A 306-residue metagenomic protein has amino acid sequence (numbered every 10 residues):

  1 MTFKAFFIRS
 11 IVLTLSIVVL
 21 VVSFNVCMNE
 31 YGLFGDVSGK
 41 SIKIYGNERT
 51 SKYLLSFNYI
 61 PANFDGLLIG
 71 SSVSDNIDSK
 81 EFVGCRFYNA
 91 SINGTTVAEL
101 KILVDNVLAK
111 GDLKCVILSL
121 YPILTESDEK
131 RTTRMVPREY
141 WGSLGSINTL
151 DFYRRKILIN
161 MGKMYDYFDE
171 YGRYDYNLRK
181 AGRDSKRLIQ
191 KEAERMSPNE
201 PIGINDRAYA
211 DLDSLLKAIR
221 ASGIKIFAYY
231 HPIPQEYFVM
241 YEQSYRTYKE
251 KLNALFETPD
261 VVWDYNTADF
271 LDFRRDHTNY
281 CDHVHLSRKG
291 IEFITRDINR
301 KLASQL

Functional and structural regions predicted by a protein language model:
I8-N29: Hydrophobic membrane-insertion alpha-helices, especially the h-region of bacterial N-terminal signal peptides
M28-S51: Alpha-helical transmembrane signal-anchor/signal-peptide segments
I44-G70: Short extracytoplasmic
L68-I147: Membrane-embedded segments
E99-I102, G145-N148, F152, K156 (+6 more regions): Extracytoplasmic/secreted proteins, especially bacterial periplasmic and envelope-associated proteins
L120, E129-I224: Secreted/periplasmic serine-hydrolase-like ester/acetyl group-modifying domain
E192-T258, W263-Y265: Extended, basic/helix-rich recognition subdomains
M240, Y248-L306: C-terminal regions of proteins
